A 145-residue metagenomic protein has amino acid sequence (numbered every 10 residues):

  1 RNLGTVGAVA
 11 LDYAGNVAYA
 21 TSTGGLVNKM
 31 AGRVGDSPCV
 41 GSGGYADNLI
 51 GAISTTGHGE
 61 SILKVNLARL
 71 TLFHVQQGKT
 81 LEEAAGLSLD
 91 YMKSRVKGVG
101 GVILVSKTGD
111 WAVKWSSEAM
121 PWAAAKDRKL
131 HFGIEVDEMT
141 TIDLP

Functional and structural regions predicted by a protein language model:
R1-P145: N-terminal nucleophile
